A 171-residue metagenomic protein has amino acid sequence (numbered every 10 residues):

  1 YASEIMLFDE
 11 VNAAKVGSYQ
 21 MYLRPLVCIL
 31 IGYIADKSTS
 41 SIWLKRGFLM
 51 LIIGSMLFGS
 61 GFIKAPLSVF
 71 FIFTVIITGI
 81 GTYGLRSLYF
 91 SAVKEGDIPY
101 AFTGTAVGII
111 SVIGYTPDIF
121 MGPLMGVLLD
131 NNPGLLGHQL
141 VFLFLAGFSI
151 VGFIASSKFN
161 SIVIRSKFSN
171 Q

Functional and structural regions predicted by a protein language model:
Y1-N12, L129-D130: Short amphipathic helix-loop junctions that connect adjacent transmembrane helices in Major Facilitator Superfamily/SLC
C28-S40, L129-D130: Helix-to-loop junctions at the C-terminal end of transmembrane segments in multipass secondary transporters
D36-M50: Cytoplasmic membrane-interface "Motif A"-like loop-to-helix N-cap segments of 12-TM Major Facilitator Superfamily
M50-A65: C-terminal ends and interior cores of transmembrane alpha-helices in multi-pass membrane transporters/permeases
G84-I98: Intracellular juxtamembrane helix-capping segments at the cytosolic ends of symmetry-related transmembrane helices
Y100-P133: A late C-terminal transmembrane helix in Major Facilitator Superfamily
V127-S149: A membrane-interface helix-boundary motif in multi-pass transporters
L143-Q171: Multi-pass alpha-helical transporter architecture, strongest for 12-TM Major Facilitator/SLC carriers used
